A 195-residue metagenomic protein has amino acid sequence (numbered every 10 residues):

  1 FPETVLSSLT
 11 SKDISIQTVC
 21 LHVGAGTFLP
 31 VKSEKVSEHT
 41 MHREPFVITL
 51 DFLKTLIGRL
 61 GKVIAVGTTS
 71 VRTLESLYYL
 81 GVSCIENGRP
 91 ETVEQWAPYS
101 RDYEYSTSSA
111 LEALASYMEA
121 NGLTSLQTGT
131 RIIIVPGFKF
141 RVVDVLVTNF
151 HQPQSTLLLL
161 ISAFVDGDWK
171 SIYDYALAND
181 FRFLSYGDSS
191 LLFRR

Functional and structural regions predicted by a protein language model:
F1-R195: Surface-exposed, charge/polar-rich loops and edge strands
